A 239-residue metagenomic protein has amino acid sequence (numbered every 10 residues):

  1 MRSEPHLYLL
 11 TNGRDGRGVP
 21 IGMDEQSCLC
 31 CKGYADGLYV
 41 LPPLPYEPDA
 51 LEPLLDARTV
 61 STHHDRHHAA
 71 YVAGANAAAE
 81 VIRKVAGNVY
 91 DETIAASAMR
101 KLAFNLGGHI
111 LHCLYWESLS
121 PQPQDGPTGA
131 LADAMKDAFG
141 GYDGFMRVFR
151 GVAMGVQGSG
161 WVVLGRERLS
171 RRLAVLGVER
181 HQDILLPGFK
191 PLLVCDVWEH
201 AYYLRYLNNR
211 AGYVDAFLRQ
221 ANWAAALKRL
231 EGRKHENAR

Functional and structural regions predicted by a protein language model:
M1-L7: N-terminal acidic, proline/glycine-rich, low-complexity intrinsically disordered segments
L7-G13, G18-R239: Feature for soluble, non-membrane regions of globular proteins
